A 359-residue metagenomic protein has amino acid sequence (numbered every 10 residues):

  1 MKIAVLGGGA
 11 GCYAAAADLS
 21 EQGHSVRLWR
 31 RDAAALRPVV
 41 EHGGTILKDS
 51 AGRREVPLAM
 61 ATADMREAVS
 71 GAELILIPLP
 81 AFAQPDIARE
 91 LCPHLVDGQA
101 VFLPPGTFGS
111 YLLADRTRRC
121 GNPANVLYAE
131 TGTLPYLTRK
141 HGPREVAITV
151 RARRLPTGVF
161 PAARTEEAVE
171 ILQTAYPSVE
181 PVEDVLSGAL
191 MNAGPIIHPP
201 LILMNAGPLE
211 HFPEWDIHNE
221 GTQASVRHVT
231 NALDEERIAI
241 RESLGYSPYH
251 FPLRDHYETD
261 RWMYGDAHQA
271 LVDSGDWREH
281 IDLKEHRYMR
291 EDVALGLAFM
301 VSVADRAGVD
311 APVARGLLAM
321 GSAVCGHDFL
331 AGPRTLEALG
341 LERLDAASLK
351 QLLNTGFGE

Functional and structural regions predicted by a protein language model:
M1-S50, V69: NAD(P)+-binding Rossmann beta1-loop-alpha1 motif at the extreme N-terminus of oxidoreductases
R53-F102: Rossmann-like NAD(P)-binding element
A81-R144: Rossmann-like NAD(P)(H) cofactor-binding subdomain of soluble oxidoreductases
G142-R254: Internal alpha-helical scaffold of NAD(P)-dependent oxidoreductase catalytic cores
P213, R227-E359: NAD(P)-dependent Rossmann-like dehydrogenase/reductase catalytic/cofactor-binding core
